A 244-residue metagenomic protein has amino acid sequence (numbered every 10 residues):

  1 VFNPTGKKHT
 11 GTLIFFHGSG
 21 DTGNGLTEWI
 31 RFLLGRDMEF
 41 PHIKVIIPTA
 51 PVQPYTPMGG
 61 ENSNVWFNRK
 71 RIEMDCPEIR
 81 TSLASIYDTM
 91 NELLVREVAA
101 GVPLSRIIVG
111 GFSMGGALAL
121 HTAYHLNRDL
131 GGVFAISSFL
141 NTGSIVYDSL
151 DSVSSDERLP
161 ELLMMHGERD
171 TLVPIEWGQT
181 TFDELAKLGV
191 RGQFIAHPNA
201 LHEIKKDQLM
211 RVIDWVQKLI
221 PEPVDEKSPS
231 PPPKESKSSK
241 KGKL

Functional and structural regions predicted by a protein language model:
V1-R106: Serine-hydrolase catalytic machinery in alpha/beta-hydrolase-like enzymes
N24, T171-W177: Conserved alpha/beta-hydrolase "acid-adjacent" motif
D37-F40, S149-L159: Short, conserved loop/helix-junction motifs that constitute active-site signature segments in enzyme catalytic cores
P48-T49, G110, F134-S137, M165 (+1 more regions): Alpha/beta-hydrolase-fold catalytic nucleophile elbow
V98-S154: Primarily recognizes the serine-hydrolase "nucleophile elbow" in alpha/beta-hydrolase and SGNH/GDSL folds
S105, D156-L162, L188-R191: Short, proline-enriched alpha-helix->beta-strand connector loops that line the catalytic pocket of alpha/beta-hydrolase
L163-H166, D170: Short beta-strand/loop motif that positions the catalytic acidic residue of the alpha/beta-hydrolase fold
E176-L244: C-terminal catalytic histidine-bearing segment of alpha/beta-hydrolase fold enzymes
